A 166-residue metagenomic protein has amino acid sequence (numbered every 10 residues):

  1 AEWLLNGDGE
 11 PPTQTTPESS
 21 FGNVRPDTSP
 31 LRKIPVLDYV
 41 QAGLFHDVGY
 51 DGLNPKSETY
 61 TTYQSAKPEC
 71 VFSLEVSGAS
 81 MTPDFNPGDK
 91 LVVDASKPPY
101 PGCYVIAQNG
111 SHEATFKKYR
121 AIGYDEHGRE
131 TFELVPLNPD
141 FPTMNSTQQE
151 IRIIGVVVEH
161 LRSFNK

Functional and structural regions predicted by a protein language model:
W3-P87, Y100, A121-E126, T147 (+1 more regions): Short, positionally conserved secondary-structure boundary motifs
S73, N86-K166: C-terminal regulatory/effector modules of DNA-binding transcriptional regulators
